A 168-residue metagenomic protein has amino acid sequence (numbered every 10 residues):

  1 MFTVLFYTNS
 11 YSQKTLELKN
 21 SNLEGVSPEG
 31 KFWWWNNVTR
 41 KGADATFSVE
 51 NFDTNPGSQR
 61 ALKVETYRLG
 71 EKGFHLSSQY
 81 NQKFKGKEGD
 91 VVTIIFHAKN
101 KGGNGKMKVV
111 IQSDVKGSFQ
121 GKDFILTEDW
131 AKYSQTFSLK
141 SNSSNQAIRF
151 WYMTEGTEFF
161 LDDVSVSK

Functional and structural regions predicted by a protein language model:
M1-T15: Bacterial Sec-dependent N-terminal signal peptides
Y11-K168: Extracellular and organelle-lumenal recognition/adhesion modules and their flexible linkers in secreted
